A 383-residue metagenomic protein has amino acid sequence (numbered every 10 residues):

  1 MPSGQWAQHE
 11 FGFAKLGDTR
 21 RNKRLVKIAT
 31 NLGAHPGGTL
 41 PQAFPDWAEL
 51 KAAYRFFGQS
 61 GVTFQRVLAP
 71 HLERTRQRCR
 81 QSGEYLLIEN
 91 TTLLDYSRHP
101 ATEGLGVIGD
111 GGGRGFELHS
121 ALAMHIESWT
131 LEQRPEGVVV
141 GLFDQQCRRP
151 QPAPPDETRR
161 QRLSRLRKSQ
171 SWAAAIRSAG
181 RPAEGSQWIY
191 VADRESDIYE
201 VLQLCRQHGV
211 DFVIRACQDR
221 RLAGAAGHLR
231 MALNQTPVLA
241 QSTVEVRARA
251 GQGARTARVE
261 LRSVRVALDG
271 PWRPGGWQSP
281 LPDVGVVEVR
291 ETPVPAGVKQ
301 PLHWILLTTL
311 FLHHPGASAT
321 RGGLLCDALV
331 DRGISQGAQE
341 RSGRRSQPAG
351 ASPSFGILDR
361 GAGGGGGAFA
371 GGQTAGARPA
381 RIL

Functional and structural regions predicted by a protein language model:
M1-E103, D110-E117, L122-L383: Single, function-defining residue in the core of a domain
